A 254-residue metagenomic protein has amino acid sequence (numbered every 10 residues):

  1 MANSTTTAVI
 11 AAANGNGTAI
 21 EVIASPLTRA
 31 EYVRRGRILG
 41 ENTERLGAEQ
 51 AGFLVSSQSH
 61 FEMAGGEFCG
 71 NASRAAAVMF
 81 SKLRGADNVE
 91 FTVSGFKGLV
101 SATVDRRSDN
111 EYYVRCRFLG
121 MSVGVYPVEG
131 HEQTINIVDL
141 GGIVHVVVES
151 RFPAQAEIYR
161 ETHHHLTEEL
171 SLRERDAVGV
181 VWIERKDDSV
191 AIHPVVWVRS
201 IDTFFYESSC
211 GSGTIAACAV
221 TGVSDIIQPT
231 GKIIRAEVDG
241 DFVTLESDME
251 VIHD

Functional and structural regions predicted by a protein language model:
M1-Y113, S122-G130, V146-D254: A glycine-rich beta-to-alpha transition motif near the start of alpha/beta enzyme domains, typified by
C116-F118: Internal, conserved structured core segments that host functional sites
E132-V144: Short, cationic low-complexity segments
